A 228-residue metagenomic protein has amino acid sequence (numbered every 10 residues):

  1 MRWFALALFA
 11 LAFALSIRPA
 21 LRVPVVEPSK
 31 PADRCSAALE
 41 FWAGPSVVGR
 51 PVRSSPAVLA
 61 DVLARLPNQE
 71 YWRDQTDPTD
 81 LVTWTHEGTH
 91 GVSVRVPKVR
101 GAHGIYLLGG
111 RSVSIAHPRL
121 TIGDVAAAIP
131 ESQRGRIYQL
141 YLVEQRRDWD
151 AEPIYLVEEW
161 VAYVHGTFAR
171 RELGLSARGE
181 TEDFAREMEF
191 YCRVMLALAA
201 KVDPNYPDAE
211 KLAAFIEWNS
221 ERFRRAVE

Functional and structural regions predicted by a protein language model:
M1-R2: N-terminal hydrophobic targeting signals that begin at the initiator methionine
A5-S16: Hydrophobic membrane-insertion alpha-helices, especially the h-region of bacterial N-terminal signal peptides
L21-A57: N-terminal low-complexity, Pro/Thr/Ser-rich intrinsically disordered segments that act as propeptides or flexible
S55-Q69: An N-terminal structural lobe/cap that precedes and organizes the functional/catalytic core across diverse proteins
L66-W84: Short pre-active-site segment immediately N-terminal to the catalytic Zn-binding motif
L81-K98: Active-site recognition of the HExxH zinc-binding catalytic motif
V94-V143: Post-HEXXH active-site segment of zinc metalloproteases
I137-E228: Long, well-structured alpha-helical subdomains associated with metal-dependent extracellular/ecto-lumenal hydrolases
